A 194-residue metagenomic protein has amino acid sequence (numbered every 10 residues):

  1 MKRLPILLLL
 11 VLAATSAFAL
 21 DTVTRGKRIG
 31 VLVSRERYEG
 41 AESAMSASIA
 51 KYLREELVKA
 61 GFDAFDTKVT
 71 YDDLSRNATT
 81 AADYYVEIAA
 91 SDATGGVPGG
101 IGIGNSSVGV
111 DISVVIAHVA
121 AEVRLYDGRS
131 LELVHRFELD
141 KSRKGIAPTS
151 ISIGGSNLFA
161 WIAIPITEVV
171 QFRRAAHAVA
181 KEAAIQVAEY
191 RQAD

Functional and structural regions predicted by a protein language model:
L4-A13: Sec-dependent N-terminal signal peptides
S16-A17, A81: N-terminal compositionally biased, intrinsically disordered segments and leader/signal-like regions
F18-Y71, R76-N77, W161-D194: A structural "domain/chain start" motif
A78-R136, D140, K144-A147: Surface-exposed short loop/turn segments
G104, S150-G154, R191-Q192: Short, charged/polar low-complexity linear motifs in solvent-exposed/disordered segments
L139-W161: Short acidic, glycine/tyrosine-flanked loop/strand segments centered on an H-E-D-like triad
